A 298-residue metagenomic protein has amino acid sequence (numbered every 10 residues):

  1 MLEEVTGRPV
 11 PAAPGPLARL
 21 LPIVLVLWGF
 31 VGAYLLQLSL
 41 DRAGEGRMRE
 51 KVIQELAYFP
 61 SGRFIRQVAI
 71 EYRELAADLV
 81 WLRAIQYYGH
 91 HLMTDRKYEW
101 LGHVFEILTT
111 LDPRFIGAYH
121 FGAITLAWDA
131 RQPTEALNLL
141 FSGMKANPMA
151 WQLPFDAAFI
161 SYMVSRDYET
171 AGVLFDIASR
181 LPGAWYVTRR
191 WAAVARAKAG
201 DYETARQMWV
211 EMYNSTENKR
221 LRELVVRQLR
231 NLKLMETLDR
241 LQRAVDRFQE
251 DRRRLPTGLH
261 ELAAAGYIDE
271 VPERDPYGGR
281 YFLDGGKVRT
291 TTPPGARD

Functional and structural regions predicted by a protein language model:
M1-V68, M93: Extreme N-terminal leader/anchor segments
L56-A69, Y87, K97-R114, T134-N147: Amphipathic alpha-helices of TPR/Sel1-like and other helical repeat/solenoid scaffolds
A76, R83-A84, Y88, G122 (+3 more regions): Structural register within alpha-helical repeat arrays
I85, G89-M93, A123-R131, A158-R166 (+2 more regions): Short coil/turn linking the two alpha-helices of tandem helical-hairpin repeats
K97-W100, A130-L139, S165-L174, D201-T204: Structural signature of tandem alpha-helical TPR/SEL1-like repeats, specifically the intra-repeat loop/turn
P113, P148, P182-G183, E217: Short coil turns that delineate tetratricopeptide repeat
H120-G122, L137, W151-A157, E169-G172 (+4 more regions): Alpha-solenoid helical repeat scaffolds
I124, W128, N138, S142 (+2 more regions): Low-complexity, acidic interaction segments enriched in glycine
